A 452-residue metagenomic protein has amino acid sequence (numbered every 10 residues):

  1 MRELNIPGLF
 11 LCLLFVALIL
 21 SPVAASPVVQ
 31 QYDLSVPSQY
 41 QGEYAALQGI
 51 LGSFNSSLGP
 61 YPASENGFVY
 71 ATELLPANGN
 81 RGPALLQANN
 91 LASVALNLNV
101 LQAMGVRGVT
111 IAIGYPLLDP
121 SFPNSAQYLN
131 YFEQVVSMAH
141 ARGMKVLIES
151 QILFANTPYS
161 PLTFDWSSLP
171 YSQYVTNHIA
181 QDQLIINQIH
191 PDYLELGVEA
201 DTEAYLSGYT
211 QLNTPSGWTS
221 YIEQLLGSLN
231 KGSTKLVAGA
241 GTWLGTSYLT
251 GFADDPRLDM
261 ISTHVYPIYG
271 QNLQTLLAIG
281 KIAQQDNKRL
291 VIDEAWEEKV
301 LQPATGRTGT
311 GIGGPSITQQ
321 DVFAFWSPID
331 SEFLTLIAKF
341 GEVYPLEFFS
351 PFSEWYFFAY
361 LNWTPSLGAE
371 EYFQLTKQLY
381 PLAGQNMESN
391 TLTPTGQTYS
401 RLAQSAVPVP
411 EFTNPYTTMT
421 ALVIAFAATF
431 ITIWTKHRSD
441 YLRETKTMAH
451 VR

Functional and structural regions predicted by a protein language model:
P27-V106, A240: Boundary/entry segment of secreted carbohydrate-active catalytic domains
V28-Y44, V291-A406: Substrate-binding cleft of secreted/luminal carbohydrate-active enzymes
F68-L74, V109-I111, V146-S150, D192-L196 (+4 more regions): Hydrophobic faces of well-ordered beta-strands that scaffold small-molecule active sites in alpha/beta enzyme cores
L91-P158, L212-V237, I337: Aromatic-lined substrate-binding rim segments of carbohydrate-active enzymes
N97, E149, S216-S220, S233-V237 (+4 more regions): Glycoside hydrolase catalytic-domain groove-lining segments
D119-Y131, T157-P256, G270-Q285, E332 (+1 more regions): Active-site cleft segment of glycoside hydrolase catalytic domains centered on the general acid/base Glu
V407-A421: Short, threonine-centered small-residue motifs that mark membrane-proximal processing/anchoring sites and TM-junction
A428-R452: C-terminal membrane-anchoring or membrane-association module
